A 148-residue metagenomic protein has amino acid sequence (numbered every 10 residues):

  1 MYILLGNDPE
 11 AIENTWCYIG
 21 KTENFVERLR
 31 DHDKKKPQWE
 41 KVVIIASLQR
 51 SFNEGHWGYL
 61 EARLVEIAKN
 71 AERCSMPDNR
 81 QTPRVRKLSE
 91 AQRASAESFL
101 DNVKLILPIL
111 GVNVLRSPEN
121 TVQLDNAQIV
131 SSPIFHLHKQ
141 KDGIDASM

Functional and structural regions predicted by a protein language model:
M1-D31, S51, G55, Y59 (+2 more regions): GIY-YIG nuclease catalytic motif and its immediate N-terminal context
V26, H32-R116: Contiguous mid-protein beta-loop-alpha structural module that forms a pocket-lining wall or clamp of enzyme active
